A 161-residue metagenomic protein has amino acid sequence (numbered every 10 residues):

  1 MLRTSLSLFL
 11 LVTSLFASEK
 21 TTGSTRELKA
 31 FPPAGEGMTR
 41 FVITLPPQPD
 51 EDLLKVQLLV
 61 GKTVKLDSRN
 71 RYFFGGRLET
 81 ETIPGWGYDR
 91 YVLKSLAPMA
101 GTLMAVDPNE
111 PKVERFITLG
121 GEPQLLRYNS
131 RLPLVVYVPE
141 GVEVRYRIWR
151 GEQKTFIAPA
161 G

Functional and structural regions predicted by a protein language model:
M1-T4: Positively charged n-region of N-terminal signal peptides that target proteins for export
L8, R40, Y88, R131-L134: Short, surface-exposed beta-edge/turn micro-motifs
F9-S18: Hydrophobic h-region of N-terminal signal peptides that target proteins for export in Gram-negative bacteria
S18-K65: N-terminal export/targeting and maturation segments
A34-M38, E51, P84-W86, R127-R131: Short, surface-exposed loop/turn motifs at beta-strand boundaries within globular domains
E51-G121: Mature extracytoplasmic domains of secretory-pathway proteins
R127-G161: C-terminal partner/receptor-binding element of secreted or periplasmic proteins
